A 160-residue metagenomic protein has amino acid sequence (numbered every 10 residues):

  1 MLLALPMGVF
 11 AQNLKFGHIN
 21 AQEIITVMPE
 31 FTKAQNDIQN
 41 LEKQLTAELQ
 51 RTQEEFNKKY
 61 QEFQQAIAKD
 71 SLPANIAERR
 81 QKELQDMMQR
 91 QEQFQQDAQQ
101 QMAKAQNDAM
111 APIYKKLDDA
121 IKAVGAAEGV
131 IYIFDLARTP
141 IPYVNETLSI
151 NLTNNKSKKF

Functional and structural regions predicted by a protein language model:
M1-L14: Bacterial Sec-dependent N-terminal signal peptides
A11-F160: Amphipathic, charged alpha-helical segments and their helix-to-coil junctions in extracytoplasmic/peripheral assemblies
